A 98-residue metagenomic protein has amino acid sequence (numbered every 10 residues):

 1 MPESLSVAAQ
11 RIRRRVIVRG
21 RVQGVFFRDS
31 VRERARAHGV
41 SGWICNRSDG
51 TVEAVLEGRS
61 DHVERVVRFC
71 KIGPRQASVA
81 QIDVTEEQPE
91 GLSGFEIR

Functional and structural regions predicted by a protein language model:
M1-R98: Intrinsically disordered, low-complexity, mixed-charge
